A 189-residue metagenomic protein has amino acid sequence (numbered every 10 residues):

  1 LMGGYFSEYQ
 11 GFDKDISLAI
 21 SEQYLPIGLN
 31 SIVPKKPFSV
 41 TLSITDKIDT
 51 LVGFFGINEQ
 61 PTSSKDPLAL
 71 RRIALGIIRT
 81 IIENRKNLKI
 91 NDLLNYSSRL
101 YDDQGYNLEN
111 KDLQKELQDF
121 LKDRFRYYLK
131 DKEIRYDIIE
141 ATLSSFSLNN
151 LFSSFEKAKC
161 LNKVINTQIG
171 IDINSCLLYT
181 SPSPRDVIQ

Functional and structural regions predicted by a protein language model:
L1-S181: Amphipathic alpha-helical "coupling" segments that flank catalytic cores
Y179-Q189: Single conserved hydrophobic/aromatic residue that forms the stacking wall/gate of nucleotide- or nucleobase-binding
